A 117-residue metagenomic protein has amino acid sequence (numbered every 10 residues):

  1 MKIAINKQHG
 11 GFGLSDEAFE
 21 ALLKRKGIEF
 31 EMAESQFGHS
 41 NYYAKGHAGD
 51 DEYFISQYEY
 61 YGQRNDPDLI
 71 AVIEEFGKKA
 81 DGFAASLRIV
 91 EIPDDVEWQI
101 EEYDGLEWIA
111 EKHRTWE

Functional and structural regions predicted by a protein language model:
M1-E117: Catalytic phosphate/metal-binding cores of nucleic-acid and nucleotide-processing enzymes, i.e., regions that mediate
